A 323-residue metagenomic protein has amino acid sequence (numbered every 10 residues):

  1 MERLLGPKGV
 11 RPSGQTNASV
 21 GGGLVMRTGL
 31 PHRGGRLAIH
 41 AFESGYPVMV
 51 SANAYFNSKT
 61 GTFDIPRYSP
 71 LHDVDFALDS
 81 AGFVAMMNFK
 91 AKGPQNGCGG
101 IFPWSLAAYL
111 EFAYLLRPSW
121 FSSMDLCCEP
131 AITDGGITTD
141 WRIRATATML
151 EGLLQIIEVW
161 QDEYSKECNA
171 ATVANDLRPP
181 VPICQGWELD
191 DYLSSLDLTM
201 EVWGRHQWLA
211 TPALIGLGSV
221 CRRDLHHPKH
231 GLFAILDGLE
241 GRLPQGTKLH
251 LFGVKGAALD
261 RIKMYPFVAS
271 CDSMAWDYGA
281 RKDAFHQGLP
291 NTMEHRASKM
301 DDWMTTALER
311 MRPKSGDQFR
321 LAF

Functional and structural regions predicted by a protein language model:
M1-C168, L321-F323: Non-catalytic, usually N-terminal nucleic-acid engagement modules in DNA/RNA processing proteins
M1-S44, L110, L154, E158-K166 (+2 more regions): Alpha/beta catalytic cores of nucleotide-metabolism and tRNA/nucleoside-modifying enzymes
N53-F56, G82-F83, S219-R223, S273-R281: Short, acidic/turn-prone active-site loops that include or flank metal/cofactor- and phosphate-binding residues
N88, Y192, R281: Short acidic, gly/pro-rich beta-turn/loop elements at beta-sheet edges and active-site/ligand-binding grooves
G93-G97, D197-L198, H230-F233, Q287-L289: Short, surface-exposed amphipathic charged segments that create phosphate/polyanion-binding patches used for binding
L110, Y114-C271: Eukaryote-skewed repeat-based solenoidal scaffolds used as protein-protein interaction platforms, primarily
